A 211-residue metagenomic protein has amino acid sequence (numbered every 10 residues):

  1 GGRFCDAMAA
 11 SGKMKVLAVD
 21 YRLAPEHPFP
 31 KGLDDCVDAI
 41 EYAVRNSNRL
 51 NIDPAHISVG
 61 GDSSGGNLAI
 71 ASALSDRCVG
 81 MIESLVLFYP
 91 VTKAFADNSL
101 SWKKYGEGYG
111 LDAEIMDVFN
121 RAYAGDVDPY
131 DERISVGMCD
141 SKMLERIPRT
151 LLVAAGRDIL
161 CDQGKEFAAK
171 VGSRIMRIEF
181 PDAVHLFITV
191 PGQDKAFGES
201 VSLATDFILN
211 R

Functional and structural regions predicted by a protein language model:
G1-R211: Alpha/beta-hydrolase superfamily serine-hydrolase fold, recognizing
